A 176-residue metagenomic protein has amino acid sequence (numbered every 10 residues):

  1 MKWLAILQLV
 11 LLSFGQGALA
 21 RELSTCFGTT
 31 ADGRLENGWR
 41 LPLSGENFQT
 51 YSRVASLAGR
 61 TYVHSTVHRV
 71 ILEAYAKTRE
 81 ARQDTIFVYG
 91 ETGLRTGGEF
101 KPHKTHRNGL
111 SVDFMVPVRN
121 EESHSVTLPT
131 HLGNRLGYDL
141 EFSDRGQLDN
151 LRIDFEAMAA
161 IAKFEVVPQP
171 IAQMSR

Functional and structural regions predicted by a protein language model:
M1-W3: Positively charged n-region of N-terminal signal peptides that target proteins for export
A5-S13: Bacterial N-terminal signal peptides
I6-L7, F87-E91, R95: Short, compositionally biased strand/turn segments that nucleate or flank brief secondary-structure elements
Q16-A20: Sec/Tat signal peptide C-region and signal peptidase I cleavage site
E22-Y89, N150-S175: Active-site acidic/histidine clusters and adjacent loop/turn architecture that either coordinate catalytic ions
G90-L94, M115-V118, R176: Active-site-proximal beta-strand/loop segments in catalytic clefts of secreted hydrolases
R95-G109: Charged, often glycine-rich, active-site loop that binds/positions anionic groups
T105-F142, D149, I153, A157: Mid-length scaffold segments of soluble, non-membrane domains
